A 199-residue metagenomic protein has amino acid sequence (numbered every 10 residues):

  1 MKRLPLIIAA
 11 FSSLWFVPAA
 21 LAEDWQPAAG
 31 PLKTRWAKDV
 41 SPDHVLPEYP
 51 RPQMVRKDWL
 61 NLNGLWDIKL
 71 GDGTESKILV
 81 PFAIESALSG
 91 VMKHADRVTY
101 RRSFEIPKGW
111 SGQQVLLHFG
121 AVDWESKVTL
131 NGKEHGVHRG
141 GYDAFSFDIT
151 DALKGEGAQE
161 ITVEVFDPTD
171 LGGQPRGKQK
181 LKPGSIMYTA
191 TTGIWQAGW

Functional and structural regions predicted by a protein language model:
M1-L4: Positively charged n-region of N-terminal signal peptides that target proteins for export
I8-W15: Bacterial N-terminal signal peptides
A22-W59: N-terminal pre-domain segments of enzymes
R56-K57, V91-H94: Short, solvent-exposed beta-strand/turn "edge" segments of beta-rich domains on protein surfaces
N63-I78: Predominantly extracellular/luminal regions of secreted and cell-surface proteins, especially disulfide-bonded
K69-G71, A95-W199: Accessory beta-strand-rich segments of carbohydrate-active enzymes
K77-A83, V91: Aromatic- and Gly/Pro-rich amphipathic surface segment
